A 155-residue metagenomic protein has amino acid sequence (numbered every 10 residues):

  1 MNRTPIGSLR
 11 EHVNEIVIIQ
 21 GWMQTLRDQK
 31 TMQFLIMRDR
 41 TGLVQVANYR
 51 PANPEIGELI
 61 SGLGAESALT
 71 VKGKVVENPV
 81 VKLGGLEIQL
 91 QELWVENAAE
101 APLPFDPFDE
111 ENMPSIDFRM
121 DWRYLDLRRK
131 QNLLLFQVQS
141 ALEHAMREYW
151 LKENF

Functional and structural regions predicted by a protein language model:
M1-F155: Class II aminoacyl-tRNA synthetase catalytic cores and aaRS-like
